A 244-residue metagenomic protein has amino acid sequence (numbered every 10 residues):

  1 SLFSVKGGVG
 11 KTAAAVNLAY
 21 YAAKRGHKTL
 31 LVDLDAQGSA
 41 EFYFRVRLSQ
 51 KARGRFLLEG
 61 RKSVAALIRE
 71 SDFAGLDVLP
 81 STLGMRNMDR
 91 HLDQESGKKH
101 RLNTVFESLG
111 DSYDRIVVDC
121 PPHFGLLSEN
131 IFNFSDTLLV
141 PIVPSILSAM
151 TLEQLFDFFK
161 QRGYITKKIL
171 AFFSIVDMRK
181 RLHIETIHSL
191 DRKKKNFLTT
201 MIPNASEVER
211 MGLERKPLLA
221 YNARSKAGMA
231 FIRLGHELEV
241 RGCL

Functional and structural regions predicted by a protein language model:
S1-L244: P-loop NTP-binding core
